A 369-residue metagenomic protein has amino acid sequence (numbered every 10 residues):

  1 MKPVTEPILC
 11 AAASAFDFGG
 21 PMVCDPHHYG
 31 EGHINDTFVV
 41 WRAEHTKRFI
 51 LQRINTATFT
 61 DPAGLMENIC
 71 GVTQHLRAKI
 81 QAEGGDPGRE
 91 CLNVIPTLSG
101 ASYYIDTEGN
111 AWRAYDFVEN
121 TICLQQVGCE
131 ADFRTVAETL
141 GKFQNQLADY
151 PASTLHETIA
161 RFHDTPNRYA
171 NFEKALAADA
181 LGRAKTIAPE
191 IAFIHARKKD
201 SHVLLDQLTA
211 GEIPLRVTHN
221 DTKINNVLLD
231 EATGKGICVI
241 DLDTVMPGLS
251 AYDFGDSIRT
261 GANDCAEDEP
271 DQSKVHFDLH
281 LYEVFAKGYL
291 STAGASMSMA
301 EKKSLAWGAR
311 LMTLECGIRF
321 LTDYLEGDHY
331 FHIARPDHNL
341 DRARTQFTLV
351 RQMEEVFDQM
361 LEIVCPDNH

Functional and structural regions predicted by a protein language model:
M1-P26: Juxta-kinase regulatory segment immediately upstream of eukaryotic protein kinase catalytic domains
D25-K174, G248-S250, G261-A262, A266-S273 (+3 more regions): Conserved ATP-binding subdomain of kinase catalytic cores across diverse folds
H27-E31, Q52-R53, F59-A63, V118-R134 (+7 more regions): ATP-dependent phospho-/nucleotidyl transfer catalytic cores
D241: Conserved active-site aspartate in kinases
A251-G294, L311-Y330: Active-site activation/catalytic loop segments of kinase-like enzymes and analogous catalytic loops in related
K302-M312: Small/polar glycine-rich anion-binding or flexible loop at a beta-alpha turn
M353-V356: Long, compositionally biased intrinsically disordered regions
